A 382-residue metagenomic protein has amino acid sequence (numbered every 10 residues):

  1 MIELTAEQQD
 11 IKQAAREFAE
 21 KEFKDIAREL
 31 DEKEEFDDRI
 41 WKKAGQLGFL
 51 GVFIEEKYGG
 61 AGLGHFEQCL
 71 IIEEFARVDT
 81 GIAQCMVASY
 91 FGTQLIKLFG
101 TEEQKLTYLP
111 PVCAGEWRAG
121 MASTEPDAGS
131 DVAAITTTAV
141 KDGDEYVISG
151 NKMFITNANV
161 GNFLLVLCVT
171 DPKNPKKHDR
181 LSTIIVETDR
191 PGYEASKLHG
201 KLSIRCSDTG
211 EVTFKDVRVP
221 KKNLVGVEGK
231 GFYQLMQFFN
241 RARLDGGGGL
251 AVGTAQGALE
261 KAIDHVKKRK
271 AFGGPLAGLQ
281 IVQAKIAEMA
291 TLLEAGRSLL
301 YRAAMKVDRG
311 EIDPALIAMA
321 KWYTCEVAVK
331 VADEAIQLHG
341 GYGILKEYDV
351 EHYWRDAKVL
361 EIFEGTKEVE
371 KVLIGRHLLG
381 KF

Functional and structural regions predicted by a protein language model:
I2-I11, E73, R77, Y193-E294 (+3 more regions): Glycine-rich beta->alpha junctions and the first turn(s) of the following alpha-helix
K24-E32, I263, K267-A277, A290-Y323 (+1 more regions): C-terminal helix-coil-helix/basic helical segment that borders enzyme active sites and/or dimer interfaces and provides
Q46-E116, T156-F163, R241, V307-G310 (+1 more regions): Internal helix-loop-helix
F66, L70-I71, F91, Q237 (+2 more regions): Glycine-rich phosphate/cofactor-binding loops in nucleotide/flavin-utilizing enzymes
C85-M86, V112, D127-S130, F154-N157 (+2 more regions): Short Gly/Pro-enriched turn/cap motifs at secondary-structure boundaries
G115-S123, L167: A short, Trp-centered hydrophobic/proline-enriched beta-strand micro-motif
T137-V140: A structural signal for short hydrophobic beta-strand segments in well-ordered beta-sheet cores
E145, S149-A195: A short core secondary-structure module
